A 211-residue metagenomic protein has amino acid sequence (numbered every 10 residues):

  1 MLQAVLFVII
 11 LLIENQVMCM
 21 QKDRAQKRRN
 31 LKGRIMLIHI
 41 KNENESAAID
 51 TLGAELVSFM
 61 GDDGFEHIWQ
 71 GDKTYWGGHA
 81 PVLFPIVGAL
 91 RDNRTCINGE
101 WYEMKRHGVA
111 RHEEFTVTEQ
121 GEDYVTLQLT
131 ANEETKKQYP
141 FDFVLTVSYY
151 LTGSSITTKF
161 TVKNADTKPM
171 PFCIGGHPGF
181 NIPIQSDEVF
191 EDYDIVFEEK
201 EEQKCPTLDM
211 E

Functional and structural regions predicted by a protein language model:
M1, M18-M20: Methionine residue identity
L2-L12: Hydrophobic alpha-helical signal peptides and transmembrane signal-/tail-anchor segments that drive secretory-pathway
L6-V8, M18, V87: Intrinsically disordered, low-complexity segments enriched in proline/serine/threonine
I10, E14-V17, Q26-I35: Short, Lys/Arg-enriched N-terminal segments with co-localized hydrophobic residues within the first ~10-30 amino acids
G33-T161, A165-P171, G176-E211: Surface-exposed acidic/polar loop and edge beta-strand patches at domain peripheries
